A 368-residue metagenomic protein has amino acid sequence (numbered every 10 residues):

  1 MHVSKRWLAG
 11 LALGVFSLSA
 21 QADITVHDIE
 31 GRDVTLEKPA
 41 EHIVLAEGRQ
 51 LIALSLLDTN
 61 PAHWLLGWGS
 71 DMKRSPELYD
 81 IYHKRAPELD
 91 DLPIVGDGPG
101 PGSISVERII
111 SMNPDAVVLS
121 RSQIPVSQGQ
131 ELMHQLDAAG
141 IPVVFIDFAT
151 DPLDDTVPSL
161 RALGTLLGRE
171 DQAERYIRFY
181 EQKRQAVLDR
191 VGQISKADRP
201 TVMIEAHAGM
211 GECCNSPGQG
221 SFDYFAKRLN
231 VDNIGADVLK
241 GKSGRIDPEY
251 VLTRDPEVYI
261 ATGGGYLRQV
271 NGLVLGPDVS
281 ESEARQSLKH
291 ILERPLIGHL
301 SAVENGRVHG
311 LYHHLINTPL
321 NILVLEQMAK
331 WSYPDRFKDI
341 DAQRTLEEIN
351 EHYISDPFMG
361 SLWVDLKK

Functional and structural regions predicted by a protein language model:
A9-S17: Bacterial N-terminal signal peptides
A20-S55, D171-E205, F337-K368: Bacterial Sec-exported substrate-binding components of ABC uptake systems
I29-G31, L92-S105, L239-D247: Short helix-initiation/N-cap motifs at beta->coil->alpha
L51-S111, A116, S120-P125: A short, structured surface patch at a secondary-structure boundary
M72-E77, R121-E131, I146-S159, S195-Y224: Extracytoplasmic ligand-binding site segments that recognize negatively charged/polar headgroups
G96-D97, D151-T165, R268-K368: Structured C-terminal subdomain patch of bacterial secreted/periplasmic proteins
C214-G241: Alpha-helical, coiled-coil/dimerization segments enriched in small aliphatic residues
I234-Y250, D255-V279: Pocket-lining segment of extracytoplasmic ligand-binding domains
